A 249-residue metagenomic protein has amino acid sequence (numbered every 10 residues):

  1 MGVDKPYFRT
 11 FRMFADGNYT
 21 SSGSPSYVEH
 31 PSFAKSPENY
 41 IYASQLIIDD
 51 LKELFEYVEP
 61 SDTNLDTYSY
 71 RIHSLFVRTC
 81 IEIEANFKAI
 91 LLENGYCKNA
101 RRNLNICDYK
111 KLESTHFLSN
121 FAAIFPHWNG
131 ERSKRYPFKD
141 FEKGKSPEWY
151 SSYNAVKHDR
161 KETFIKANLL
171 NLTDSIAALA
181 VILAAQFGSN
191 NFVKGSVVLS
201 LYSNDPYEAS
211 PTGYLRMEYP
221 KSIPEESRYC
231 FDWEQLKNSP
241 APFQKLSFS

Functional and structural regions predicted by a protein language model:
M1-V77: Charged alpha-helical initiation segments
S44, I48, S69-N94, T173-L183: Short, hydrophobic, well-ordered secondary-structure elements
V58-S61, L65, R160-T163, Q186 (+1 more regions): Short secondary-structure junctions and interdomain/linker hinges
Y68, S146-W149, I165-L172: Short capping loops/turns at secondary-structure boundaries
I81-S151, H158-E162: Short non-catalytic regulatory patches outside canonical folded cores
K98-R101, L170-V181, S196-L201: Amphipathic alpha-helical scaffolding segments
V156-F187: Charge-enriched, short contiguous segments at helix-coil
F187-S249: Polyanionic, low-complexity intrinsically disordered segments
